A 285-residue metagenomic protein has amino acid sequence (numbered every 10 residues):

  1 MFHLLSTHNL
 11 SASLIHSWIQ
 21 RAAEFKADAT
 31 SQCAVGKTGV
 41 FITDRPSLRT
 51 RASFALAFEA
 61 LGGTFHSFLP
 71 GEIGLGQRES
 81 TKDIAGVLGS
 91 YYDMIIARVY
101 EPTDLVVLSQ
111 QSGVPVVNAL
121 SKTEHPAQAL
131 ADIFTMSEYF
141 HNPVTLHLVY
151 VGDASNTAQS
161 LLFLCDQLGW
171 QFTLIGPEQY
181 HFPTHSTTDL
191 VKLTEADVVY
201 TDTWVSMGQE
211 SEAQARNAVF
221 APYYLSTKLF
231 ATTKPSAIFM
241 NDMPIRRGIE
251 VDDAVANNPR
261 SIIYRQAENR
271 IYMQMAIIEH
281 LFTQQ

Functional and structural regions predicted by a protein language model:
M1-A52: Positively charged, low-complexity intrinsically disordered leader regions
C33-G39, V144-L146, S236: Phosphate-coordination loops involved in phosphoryl transfer and adenosine-cofactor binding
A34-S137, R247: Phosphate/diphosphate ligand-binding glycine-rich loop within oxidoreductases
T43-L56, E138-D202, G208: Glycine-rich phosphate/diphosphate-binding loop of Rossmann-like nucleotide-binding domains
P115-L120, F172-I175, I263-Y264: Short hydrophobic/aromatic-enriched beta-strand-loop microsegments
T184-A254: Rossmann-like adenosine-cofactor binding region
S236-A237, M243-Q285: Adenosine-phosphate binding glycine-rich loop
